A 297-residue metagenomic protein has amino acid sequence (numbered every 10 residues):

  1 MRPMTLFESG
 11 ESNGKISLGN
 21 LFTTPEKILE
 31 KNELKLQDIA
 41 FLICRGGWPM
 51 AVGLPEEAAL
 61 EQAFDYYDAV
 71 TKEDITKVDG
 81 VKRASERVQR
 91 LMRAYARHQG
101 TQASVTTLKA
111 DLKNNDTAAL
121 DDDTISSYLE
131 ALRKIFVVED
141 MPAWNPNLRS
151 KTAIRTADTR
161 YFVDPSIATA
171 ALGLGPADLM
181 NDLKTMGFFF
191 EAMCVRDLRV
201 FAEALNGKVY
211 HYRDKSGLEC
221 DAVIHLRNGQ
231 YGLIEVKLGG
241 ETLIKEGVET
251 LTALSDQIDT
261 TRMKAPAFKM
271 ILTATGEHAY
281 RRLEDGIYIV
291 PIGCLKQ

Functional and structural regions predicted by a protein language model:
P3-T23: Conserved small helical "lid"/interfacial subdomain of P-loop NTPases
T23-A69: Amphipathic alpha-helical "lid/sensor" segments that cap RecA-like P-loop NTPase cores
V52-Q230: Accessory nucleic acid-recognition modules appended to NTPase machines
E203-A204, T252-A265: Arginine/glycine-rich "motif VI" loop of SF2 helicases in the C-terminal RecA-like domain
Y231-T242: Active-site ExK catalytic segment of metal-dependent nucleases
G240-L251: Active-site-adjacent loop/helix micro-motif of nuclease/hydrolase catalytic cores
A265-A274: Short, hydrophobic beta-strand segments that form beta-sheet elements in well-ordered domains
A274-Q297: Domain-level recognition of nuclease-like catalytic cores that cleave nucleotide substrates
